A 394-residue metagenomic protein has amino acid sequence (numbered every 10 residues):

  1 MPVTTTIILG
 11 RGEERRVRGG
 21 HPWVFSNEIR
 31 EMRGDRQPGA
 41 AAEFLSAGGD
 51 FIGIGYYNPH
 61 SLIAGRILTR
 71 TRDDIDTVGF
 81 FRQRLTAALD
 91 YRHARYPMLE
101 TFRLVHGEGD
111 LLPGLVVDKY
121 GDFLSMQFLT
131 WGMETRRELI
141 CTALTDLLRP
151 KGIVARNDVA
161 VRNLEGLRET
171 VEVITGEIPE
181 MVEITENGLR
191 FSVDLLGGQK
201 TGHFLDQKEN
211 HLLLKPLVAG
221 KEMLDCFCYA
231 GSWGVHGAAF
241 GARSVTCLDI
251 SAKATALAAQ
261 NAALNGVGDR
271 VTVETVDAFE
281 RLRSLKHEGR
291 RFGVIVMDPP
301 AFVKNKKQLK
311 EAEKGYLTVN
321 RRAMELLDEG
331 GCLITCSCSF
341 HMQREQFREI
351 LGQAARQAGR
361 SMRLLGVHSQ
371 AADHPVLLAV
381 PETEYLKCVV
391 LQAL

Functional and structural regions predicted by a protein language model:
M1-K119: Non-catalytic accessory regions of SAM-dependent methyltransferases
V105-D118, E134-H203: Non-catalytic substrate-recognition/targeting regions of SAM-dependent transferases
G220-Y229: Conserved class I S-adenosyl-L-methionine
A230-R243: Conserved SAM-binding loop of SAM-dependent methyltransferases across substrates and taxa, primarily the Class I
S244-D249: Conserved SAM-binding motif I beta-strand of class I
K253-V296: S-adenosyl-L-methionine
F292-R322: Mobile active-site "lid"/loop adjacent to the S-adenosyl-L-methionine
T318, C332-L394: C-terminal catalytic and target-recognition region of SAM-dependent MTase-like enzymes, primarily methyltransferases
